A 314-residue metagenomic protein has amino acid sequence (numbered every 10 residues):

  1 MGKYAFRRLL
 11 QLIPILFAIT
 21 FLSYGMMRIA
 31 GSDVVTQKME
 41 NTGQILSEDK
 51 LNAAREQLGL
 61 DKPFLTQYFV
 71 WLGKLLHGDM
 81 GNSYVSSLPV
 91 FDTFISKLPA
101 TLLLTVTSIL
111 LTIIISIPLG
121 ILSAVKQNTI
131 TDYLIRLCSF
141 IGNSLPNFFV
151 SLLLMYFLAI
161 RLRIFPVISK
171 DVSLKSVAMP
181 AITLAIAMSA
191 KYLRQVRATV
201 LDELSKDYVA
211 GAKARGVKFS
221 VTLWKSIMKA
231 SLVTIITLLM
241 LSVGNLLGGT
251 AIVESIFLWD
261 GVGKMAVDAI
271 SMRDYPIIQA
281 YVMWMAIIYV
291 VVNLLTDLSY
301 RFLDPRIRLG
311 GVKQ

Functional and structural regions predicted by a protein language model:
G2, F94, L98-T131, D171-Q314: Alpha-helical transmembrane segments of integral membrane proteins, especially multi-pass inner/plasma-membrane
G2-R7, Q11, P118-L154: Cytoplasmic-entry segments and transmembrane alpha-helices of multi-pass inner-membrane transporters
L16-T66, R163-M179: Hydrophobic alpha-helical transmembrane segments of membrane transport/permease proteins and related membrane-embedded
F17-F21, V106-L110, F149-Y156, M283: Hydrophobic alpha-helical transmembrane segments of multi-pass integral membrane proteins
F21, G25, I29, L122 (+6 more regions): Hydrophobic membrane-targeting alpha-helices
A30, G142-L145, L247: Transmembrane helix irregularities
L60-I117: An internal, D/E-rich "acidic patch" concept
R136-A198: Membrane-water interface segments at transmembrane-helix boundaries in multipass membrane proteins
